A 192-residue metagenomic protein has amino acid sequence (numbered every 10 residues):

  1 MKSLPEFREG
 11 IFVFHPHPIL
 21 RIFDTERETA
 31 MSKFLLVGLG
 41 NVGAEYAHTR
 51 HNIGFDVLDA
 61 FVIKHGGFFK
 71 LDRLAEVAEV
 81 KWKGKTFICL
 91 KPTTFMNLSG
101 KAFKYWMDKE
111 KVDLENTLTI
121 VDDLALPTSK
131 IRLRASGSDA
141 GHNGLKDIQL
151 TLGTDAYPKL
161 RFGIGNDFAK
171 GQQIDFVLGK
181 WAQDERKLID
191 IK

Functional and structural regions predicted by a protein language model:
L4, R8-I11: Targeting/processing segments of secretory and organellar proteins
V13-P18: Short hydrophobic alpha-helical segments enriched in small aliphatic residues
I22, E28, S32-S136, K146 (+4 more regions): Nucleotide and nucleotide-moiety/phosphate-recognizing core
R132-S138, V177-W181: Short glycine-enriched, charge-decorated loop/helix-capping segments at active-site entrances that position
G141-G144: Hydrophobic alpha-helical segments within soluble ligand-binding/sensing domains
K170-Q172, G179-K192: A charged, well-structured terminal subsegment
